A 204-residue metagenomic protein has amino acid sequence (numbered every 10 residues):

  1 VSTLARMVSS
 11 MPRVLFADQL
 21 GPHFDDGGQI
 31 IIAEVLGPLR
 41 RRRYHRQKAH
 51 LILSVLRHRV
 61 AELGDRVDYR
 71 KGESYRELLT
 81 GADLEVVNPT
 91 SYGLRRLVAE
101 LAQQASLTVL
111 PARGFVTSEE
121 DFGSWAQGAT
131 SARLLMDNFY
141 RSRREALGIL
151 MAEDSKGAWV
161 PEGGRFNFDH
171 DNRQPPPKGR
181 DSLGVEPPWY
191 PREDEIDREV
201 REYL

Functional and structural regions predicted by a protein language model:
S2-R70: N-terminal beta-strand-loop-alpha-helix module at the start of alpha/beta ligand-binding or catalytic domains
Y75-L204: Beta-rich, aromatic/charged-enriched effector core domains that present basic-aromatic interfaces for binding
